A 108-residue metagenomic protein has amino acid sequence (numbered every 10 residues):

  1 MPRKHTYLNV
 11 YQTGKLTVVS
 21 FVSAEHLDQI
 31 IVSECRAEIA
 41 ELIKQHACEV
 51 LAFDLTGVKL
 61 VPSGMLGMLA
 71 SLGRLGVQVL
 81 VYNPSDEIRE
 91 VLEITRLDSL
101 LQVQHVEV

Functional and structural regions predicted by a protein language model:
P2-A37: STAS-typified acidic loop motif
K15, D86, V108: Residues that form or immediately flank small-molecule/cofactor binding pockets and catalytic motifs
E25-L101: Amphipathic alpha-helical interaction surfaces in cytosolic regulatory modules
L100-V108: Short acidic-hydrophobic, aromatic-tinged amphipathic segments that line or gate anion-handling sites
